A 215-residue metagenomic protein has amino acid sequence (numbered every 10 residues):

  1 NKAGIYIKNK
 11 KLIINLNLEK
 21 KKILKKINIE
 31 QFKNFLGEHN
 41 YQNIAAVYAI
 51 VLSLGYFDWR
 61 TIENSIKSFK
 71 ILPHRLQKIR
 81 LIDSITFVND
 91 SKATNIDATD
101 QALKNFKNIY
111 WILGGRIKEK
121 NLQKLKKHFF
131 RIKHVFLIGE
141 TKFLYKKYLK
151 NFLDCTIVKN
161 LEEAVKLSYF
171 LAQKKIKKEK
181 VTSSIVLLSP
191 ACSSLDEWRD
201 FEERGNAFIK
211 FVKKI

Functional and structural regions predicted by a protein language model:
N1-K8, E63-K67, Q77, C155-E162: Beta-strand->loop->alpha-helix junctions that form or flank phosphate-binding loops in nucleotide-handling enzymes
Y6-I27, Q77-K78: Acidic-glycine-rich active-site phosphate/pyrophosphate-binding loop
I27-I132, K147: Nucleotide phosphate-binding/pyrophosphate-handling subdomain across enzymes that bind or process nucleotide phosphates
L76, W111, V135, Y145 (+3 more regions): Hydrophobic, well-ordered secondary-structure elements that form the walls of internal hydrophobic environments
T94, G115-K118, T141, L187 (+1 more regions): Short glycine-rich anion-binding loops that position phosphate/pyrophosphate groups of nucleotides and phosphorylated
L122-S183: C-terminal helical cap/extension that packs against the catalytic core of soluble nucleotide-cofactor enzymes
P190-I215: Glycine/aspartate-rich loop-and-adjacent alpha/beta segment that forms the canonical ThDP
